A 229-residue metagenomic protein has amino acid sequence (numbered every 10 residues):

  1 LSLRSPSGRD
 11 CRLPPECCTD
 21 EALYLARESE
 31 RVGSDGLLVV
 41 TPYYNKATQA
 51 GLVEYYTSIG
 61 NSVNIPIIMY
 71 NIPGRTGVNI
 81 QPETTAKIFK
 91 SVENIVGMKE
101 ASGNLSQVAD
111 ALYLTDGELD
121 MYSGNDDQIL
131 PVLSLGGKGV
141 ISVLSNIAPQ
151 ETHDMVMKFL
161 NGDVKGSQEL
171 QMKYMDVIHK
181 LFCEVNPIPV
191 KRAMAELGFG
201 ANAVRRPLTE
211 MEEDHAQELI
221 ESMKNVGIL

Functional and structural regions predicted by a protein language model:
L1-G77: Active-site beta->alpha loop and helix N-cap motifs at the rims of alpha/beta catalytic domains
L1-S5, R27-E30, G60, F89-K90 (+4 more regions): Surface-exposed amphipathic alpha-helices with a cationic face
P6-D10, P66-I68, I88-I95, A111-D116 (+1 more regions): Short, surface-exposed connector motifs at secondary-structure boundaries
C17, S102-S106, G124-D127, I147 (+1 more regions): Short beta->alpha linker loops
A22-E28, G51-V53, G77-K90, Q107-T115: Distinct, well-ordered alpha-helical segments
L38, E93-G103, L119-Y122: Catalytic beta/alpha-barrel core
T85, L105-S142: Anionic-ligand binding region
D127-L229: Structured C-terminal cap/extension of enzyme domains
